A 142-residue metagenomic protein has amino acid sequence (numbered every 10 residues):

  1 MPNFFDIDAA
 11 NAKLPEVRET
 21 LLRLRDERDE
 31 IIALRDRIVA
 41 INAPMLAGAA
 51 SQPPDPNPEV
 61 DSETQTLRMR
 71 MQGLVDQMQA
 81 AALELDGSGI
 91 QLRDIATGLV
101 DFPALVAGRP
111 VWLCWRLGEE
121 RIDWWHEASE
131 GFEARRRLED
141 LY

Functional and structural regions predicted by a protein language model:
M1-A47: Long, hydrophobic N-terminal alpha-helical segment
P2-F5, A9-A12, I32, Q52 (+3 more regions): A generic structural signal for ordered alpha-helices
I7, L14, E59, L67-R68 (+1 more regions): Short secondary-structure boundary micro-motifs
V17-L34, L67, M71-L74, M78-A81 (+1 more regions): Amphipathic alpha-helical coiled-coil segments
D26-R28, A47, P54, R116 (+1 more regions): Short, surface-exposed linear patches
E27-D29, R35, A49, L99 (+2 more regions): Residue-level signal for alpha-helical context at structural boundaries
A33-V75: Structured domain cores in non-transmembrane regions
Q72, D76-Y142: Glycine-rich, aromatic-bearing surface loops/beta-hairpins
